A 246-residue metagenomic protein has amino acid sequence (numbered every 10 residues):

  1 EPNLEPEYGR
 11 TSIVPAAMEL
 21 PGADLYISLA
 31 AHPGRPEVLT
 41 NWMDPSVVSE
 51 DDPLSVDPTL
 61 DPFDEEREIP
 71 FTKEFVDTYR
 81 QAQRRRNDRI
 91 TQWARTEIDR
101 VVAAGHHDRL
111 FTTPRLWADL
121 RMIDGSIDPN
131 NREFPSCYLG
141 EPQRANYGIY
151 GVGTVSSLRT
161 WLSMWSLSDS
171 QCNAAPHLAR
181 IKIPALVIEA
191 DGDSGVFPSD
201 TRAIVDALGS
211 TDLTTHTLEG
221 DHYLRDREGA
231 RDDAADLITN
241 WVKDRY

Functional and structural regions predicted by a protein language model:
T11-C137: Alpha/beta-hydrolase-fold enzymes
T11-V14, R159-H177: Active-site nucleophile elbow and catalytic-triad environment of alpha/beta-hydrolase enzymes
P36-V38, S170, S194-D200: Conserved alpha/beta-hydrolase "acid-adjacent" motif
T40-D44, I183, F197-D206: Short alpha-helix in the alpha/beta-hydrolase fold that links the catalytic acid
I181, V187-E189: Short beta-strand/loop motif that positions the catalytic acidic residue of the alpha/beta-hydrolase fold
D191-D193, E219-H222: Acidic beta-to-alpha connecting loop that harbors the catalytic carboxylate
G220-D232: Catalytic histidine-centered segment of alpha/beta-hydrolase-like enzymes
L237-R245: C-terminal alpha-helix
